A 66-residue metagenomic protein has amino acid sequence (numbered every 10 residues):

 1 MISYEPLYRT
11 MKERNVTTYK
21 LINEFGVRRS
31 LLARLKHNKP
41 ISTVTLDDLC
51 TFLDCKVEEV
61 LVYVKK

Functional and structural regions predicted by a protein language model:
M1-K20, E24: A short, Lys/Arg-rich alpha-helix, primarily the initiator
T17, S42-T45, K56: Residues that mark the N-terminal boundary/hinge immediately upstream of a DNA-recognition element
Y19, S30, E58: Key DNA-contact positions within bacterial/archaeal DNA-binding proteins
G26-I41: Recognition helix of helix-turn-helix/homeodomain-like DNA-binding domains that insert into the DNA major groove
K39-T51: Short, basic-rich loop-to-helix N-cap that marks the start of a DNA-contacting helix
D54-K66: Short C-terminal boundary/hinge segments that cap the last helix of small helical domains
